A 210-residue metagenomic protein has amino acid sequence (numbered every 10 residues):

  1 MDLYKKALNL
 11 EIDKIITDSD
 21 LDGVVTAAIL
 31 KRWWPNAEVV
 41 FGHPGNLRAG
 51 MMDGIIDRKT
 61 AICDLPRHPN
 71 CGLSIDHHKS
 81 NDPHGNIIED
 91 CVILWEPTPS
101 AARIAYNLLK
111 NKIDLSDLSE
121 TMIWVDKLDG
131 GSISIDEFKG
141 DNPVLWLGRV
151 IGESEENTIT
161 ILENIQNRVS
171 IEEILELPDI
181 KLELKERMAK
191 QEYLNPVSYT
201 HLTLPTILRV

Functional and structural regions predicted by a protein language model:
M1-R149, R209: Replace "Mg2+/Mn2+-dependent" with "divalent metal-dependent
G130-Y199: Hydrophobic, aromatic-enriched interface-forming segments
T200-T206: Conserved small/polar residues in nucleotide/adenosyl-binding loops
